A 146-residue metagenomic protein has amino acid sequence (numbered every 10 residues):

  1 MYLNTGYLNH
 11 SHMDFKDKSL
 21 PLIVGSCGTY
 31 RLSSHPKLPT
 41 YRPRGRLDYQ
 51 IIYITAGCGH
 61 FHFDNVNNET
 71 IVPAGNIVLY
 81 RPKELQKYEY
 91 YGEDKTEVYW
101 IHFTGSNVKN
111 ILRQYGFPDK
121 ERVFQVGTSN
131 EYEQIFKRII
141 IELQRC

Functional and structural regions predicted by a protein language model:
M1-L8, V108-I111, Q134-R138: Short, charged, low-hydrophobicity "junction" segments
M1-S26, E142-R145: A short, N-terminal "cap"/entry segment at the start of jelly-roll beta-barrel domains of the cupin/DSBH fold
K18-P21, H102, V126-E133: Alpha-helix N-cap/helix-start motif at coil-to-helix transitions, marked by capping-box chemistry
S19, S26-D119: N-terminal regulatory/effector-sensing and dimerization cores that precede helix-turn-helix DNA-binding domains
I111-C146: Amphipathic alpha-helical segments enriched in hydrophobic/aromatic residues interleaved with Lys/Arg
